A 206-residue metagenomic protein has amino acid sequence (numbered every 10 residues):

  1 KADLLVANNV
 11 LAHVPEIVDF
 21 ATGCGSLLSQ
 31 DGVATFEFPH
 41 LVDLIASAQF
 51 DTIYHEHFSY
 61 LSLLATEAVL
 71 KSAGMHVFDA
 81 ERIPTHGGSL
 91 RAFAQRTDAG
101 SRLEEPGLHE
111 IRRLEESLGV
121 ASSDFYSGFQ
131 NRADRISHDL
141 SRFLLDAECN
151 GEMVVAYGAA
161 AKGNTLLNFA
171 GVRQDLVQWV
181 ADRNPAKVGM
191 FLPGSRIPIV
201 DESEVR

Functional and structural regions predicted by a protein language model:
D3-V6: A conserved beta-strand element that flanks and buttresses the S-adenosyl-L-methionine
N8-V10: Short catalytic micro-motifs in class I SAM-dependent methyltransferases
V18-V33: A short glycine-rich, Lys/Arg-flanked "PGG" loop and its adjoining helix->strand segment in the class I
F36-S59, L63-T66, L70: Short, glycine-/aromatic-enriched active-site segment of Class I SAM-dependent methyltransferases
M75-H86: Conserved S-adenosyl-L-methionine
H86-R132: Flexible, glycine-/basic-rich loop-and-beta segments that form/coincide with the SAM-dependent methyltransferase
R132-N150: A short, well-structured juxtamembrane/interface segment
L145-R206: A solvent-exposed beta-alpha-beta segment
